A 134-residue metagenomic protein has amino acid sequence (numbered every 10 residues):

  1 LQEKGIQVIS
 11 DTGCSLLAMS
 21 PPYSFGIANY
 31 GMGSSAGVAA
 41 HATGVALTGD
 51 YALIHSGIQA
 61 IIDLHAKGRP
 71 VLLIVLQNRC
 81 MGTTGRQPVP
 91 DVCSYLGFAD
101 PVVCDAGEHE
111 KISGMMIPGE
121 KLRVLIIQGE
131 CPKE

Functional and structural regions predicted by a protein language model:
L1-K4: Helix-loop-helix hairpins and the membrane-proximal interhelical loops of multi-pass alpha-helical transport proteins
Q7-G82: Thiamine diphosphate
D11-G13, C104-G107, I127-E130: Structural motif
I27-M32, C93-Y95, P118-V124: Short, structured secondary-structure boundary patches
S56-I62, H109-I117: A short, acidic, amphipathic alpha-helical segment used as a generic capping/interface helix at domain edges
R79, Q87-G114: Conserved thiamine diphosphate
T84-R86, E134: Short conserved micro-motifs at the rims of enzyme active sites and ligand-binding pockets
M116-E134: Glycine/aspartate-rich loop-and-adjacent alpha/beta segment that forms the canonical ThDP
